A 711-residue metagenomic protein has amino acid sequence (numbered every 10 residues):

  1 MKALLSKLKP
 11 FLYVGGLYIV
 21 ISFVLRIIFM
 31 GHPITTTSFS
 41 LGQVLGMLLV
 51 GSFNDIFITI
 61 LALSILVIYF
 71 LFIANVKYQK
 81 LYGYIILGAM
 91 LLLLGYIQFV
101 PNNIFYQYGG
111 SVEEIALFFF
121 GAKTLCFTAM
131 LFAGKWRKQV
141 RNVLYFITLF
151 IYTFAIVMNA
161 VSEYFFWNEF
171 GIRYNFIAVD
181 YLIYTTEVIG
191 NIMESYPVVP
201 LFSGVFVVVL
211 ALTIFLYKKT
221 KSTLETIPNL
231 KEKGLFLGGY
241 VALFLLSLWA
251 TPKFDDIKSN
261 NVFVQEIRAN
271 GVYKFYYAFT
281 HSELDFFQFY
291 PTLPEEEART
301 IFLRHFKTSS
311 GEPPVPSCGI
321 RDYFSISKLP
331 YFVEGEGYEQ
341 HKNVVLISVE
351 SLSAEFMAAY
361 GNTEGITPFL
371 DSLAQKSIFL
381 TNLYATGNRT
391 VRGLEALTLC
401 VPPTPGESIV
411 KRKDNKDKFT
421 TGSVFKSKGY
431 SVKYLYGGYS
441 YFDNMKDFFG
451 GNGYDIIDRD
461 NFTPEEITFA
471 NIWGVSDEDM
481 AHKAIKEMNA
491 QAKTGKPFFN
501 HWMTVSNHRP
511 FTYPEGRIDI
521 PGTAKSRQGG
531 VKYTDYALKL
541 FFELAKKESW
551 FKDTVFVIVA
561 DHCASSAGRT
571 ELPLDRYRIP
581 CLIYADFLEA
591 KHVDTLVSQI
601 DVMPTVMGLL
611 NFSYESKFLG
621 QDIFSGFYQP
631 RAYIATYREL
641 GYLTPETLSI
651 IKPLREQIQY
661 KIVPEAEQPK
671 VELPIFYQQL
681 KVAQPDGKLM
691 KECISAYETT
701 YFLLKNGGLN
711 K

Functional and structural regions predicted by a protein language model:
K2-Q288: Transmembrane and membrane-interface helices of multi-pass, inner-membrane envelope-modifying transferases
I21, T185-T186, A269-V272, E295 (+5 more regions): Alpha-helix initiation and N-capping motif
G51, N191, I214, K218 (+7 more regions): Residues that form generic nucleotide/phosphate-binding pockets
Y184, R268-G271, Y277-Y331, Q340 (+2 more regions): The feature marks either
S195, F279-S282, H305, S377 (+2 more regions): Alpha-helix boundary/capping residues
P197-S203, V207-A211, F302, F306 (+3 more regions): Long, well-ordered, tryptophan-enriched scaffold segments
S310-K711: Solvent-exposed soluble domains appended to multi-pass membrane proteins
